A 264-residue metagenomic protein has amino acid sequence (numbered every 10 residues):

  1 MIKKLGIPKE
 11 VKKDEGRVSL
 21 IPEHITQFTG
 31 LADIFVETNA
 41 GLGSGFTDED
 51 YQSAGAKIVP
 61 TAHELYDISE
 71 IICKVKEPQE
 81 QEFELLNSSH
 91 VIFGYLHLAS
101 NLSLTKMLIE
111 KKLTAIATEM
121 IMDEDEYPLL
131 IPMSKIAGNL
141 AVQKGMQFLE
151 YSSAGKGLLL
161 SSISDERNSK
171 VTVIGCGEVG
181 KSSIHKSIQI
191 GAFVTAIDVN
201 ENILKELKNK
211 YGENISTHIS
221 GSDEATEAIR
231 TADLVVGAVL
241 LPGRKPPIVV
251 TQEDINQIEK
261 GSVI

Functional and structural regions predicted by a protein language model:
M1-M107, K111: An N-terminal-biased, well-structured beta-alpha scaffold segment characteristic of Rossmann-like dinucleotide-binding
K3-L5, D33-F35, K57, E70-I71 (+7 more regions): Structural motif
K4, E10, P78-S169: Glycine/serine-rich phosphate-binding loop and adjoining beta1-alpha1 elements at the start of nucleotide-handling
P8-F46, S152-L240: Glycine-rich phosphate/diphosphate-binding loop of Rossmann-like nucleotide-binding domains
Y51-G55, P132-K135, G212-S216: Short, hinge-like loop/turn segments at secondary-structure boundaries
H63, H97-A99, M120-M122, N200-E201 (+2 more regions): Short, acidic/turn-prone active-site loops that include or flank metal/cofactor- and phosphate-binding residues
I68-E70, L102-T105, D125-L129, K205-L207 (+1 more regions): Short, charged, surface-exposed secondary-structure boundary motifs
K74-A99, T226-L234, R244-V263: Rossmann-fold NAD(P) dinucleotide-binding segment
